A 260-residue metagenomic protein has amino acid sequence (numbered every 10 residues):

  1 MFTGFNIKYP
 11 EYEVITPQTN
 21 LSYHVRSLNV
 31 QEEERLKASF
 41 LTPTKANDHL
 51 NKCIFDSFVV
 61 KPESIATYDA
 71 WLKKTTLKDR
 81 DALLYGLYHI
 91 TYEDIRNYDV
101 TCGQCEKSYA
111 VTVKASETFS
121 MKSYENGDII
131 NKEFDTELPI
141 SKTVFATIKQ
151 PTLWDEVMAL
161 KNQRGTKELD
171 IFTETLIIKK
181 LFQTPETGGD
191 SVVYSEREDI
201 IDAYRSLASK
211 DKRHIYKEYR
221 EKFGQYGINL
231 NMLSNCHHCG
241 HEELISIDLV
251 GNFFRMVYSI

Functional and structural regions predicted by a protein language model:
M1-I260: Short, surface-exposed, charged amphipathic helix/loop patches that serve as local interaction elements
